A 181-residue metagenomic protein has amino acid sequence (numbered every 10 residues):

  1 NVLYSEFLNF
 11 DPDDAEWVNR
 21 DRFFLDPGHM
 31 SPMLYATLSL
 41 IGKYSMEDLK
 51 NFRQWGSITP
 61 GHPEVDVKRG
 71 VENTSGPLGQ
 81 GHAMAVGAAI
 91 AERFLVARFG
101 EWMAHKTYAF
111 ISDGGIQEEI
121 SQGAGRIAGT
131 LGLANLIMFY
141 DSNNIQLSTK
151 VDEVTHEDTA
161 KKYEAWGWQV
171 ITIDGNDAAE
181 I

Functional and structural regions predicted by a protein language model:
N1-L131: Cofactor-binding active-site loop characterized by glycine-rich and histidine/acidic residues
F24-P27, P77, G114-E118, Q146-E153 (+1 more regions): Hydrophobic alpha-helical scaffolding
H62-V71, M103-T107, I137-L147, T159-Q169: Gly-rich Lys/Arg/Thr-decorated short loops/hinges at beta-loop-alpha junctions or inter-strand turns that position
V96-M103, V151-I181: Conserved thiamine diphosphate
E118, A128-T155: A short, conserved beta-to-alpha structural element at the edge of catalytic cores that scaffolds binding
